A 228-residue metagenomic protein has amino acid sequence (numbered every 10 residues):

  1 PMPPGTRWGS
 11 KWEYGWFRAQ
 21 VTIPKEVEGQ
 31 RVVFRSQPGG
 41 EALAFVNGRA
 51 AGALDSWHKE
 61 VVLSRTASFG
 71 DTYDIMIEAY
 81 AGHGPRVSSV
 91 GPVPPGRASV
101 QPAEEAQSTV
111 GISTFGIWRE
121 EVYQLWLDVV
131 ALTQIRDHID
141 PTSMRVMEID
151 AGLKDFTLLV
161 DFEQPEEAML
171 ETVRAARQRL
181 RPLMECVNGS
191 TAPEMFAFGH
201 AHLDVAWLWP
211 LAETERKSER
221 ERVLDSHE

Functional and structural regions predicted by a protein language model:
P1-V27: Extended carbohydrate-recognition surfaces in non-catalytic/accessory domains of CAZymes and lectin-like proteins
Y14-Q20, R31-V33, T72-D74, E194: Intrinsic-disorder/low-complexity, polar/charged segments enriched in Ser/Thr/Lys/Arg/Asp/Glu/Gln
E26-V46, I75: Aromatic-lined ligand-binding clefts that engage carbohydrates, nucleic acids, or primary amines
L43-P92: Beta-strand-rich ligand-recognition modules
E78-R179: An acidic-aromatic loop/edge-strand motif
D161-P165, D204-R216: Glycine- and acidic
H200: Conserved, mostly hydrophobic/aromatic
S218-E228: Carboxylate/His-rich catalytic cores and anion/metal-binding grooves
